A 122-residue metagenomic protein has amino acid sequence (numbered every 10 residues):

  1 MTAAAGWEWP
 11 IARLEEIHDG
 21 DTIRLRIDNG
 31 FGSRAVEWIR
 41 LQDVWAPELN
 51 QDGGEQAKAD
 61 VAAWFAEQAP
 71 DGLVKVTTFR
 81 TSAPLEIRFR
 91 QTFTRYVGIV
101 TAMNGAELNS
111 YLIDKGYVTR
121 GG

Functional and structural regions predicted by a protein language model:
M1-G122: Small beta-barrel nucleic-acid-binding modules, primarily SNase/OB-fold domains and secondarily Tudor-like barrels
